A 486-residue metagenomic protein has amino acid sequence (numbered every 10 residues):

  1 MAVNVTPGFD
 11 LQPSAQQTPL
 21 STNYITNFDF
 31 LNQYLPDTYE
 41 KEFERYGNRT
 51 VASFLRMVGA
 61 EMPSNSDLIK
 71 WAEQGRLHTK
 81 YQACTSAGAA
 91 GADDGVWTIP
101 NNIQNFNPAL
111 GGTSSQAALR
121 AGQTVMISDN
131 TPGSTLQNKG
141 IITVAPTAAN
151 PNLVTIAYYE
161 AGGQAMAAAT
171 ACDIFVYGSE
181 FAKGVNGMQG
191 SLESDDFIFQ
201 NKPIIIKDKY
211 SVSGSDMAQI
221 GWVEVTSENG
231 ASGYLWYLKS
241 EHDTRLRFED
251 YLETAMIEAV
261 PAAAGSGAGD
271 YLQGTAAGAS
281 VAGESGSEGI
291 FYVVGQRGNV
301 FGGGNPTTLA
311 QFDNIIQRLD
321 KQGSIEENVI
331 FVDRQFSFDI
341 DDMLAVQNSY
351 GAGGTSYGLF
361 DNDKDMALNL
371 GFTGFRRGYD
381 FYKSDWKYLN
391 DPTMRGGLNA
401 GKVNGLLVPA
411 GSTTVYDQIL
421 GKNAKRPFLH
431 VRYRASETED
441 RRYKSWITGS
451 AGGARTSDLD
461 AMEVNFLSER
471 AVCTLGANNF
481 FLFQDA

Functional and structural regions predicted by a protein language model:
M1-D365, F372-G374, Y379, D385-T393 (+2 more regions): Flexible, glycine/threonine- and acidic-rich loop/arm segments that mediate assembly and lattice contacts in viral
